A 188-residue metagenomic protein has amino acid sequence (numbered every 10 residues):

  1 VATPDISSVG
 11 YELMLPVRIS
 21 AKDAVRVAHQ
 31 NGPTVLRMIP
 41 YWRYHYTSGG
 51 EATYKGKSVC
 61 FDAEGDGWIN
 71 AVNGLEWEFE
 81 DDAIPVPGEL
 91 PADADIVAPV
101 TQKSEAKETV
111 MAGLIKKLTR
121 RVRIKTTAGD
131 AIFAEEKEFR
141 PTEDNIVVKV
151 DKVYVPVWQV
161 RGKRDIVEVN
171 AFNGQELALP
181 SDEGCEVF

Functional and structural regions predicted by a protein language model:
V1-R161, E183-F188: Charged, low-complexity helical/coil segments in non-catalytic cytosolic or luminal regions
V167-E168: A residue-level detector for well-ordered beta-strand positions
F172-E183: Mixed-charge, glycine-accented linear interaction segment located at domain edges/termini
